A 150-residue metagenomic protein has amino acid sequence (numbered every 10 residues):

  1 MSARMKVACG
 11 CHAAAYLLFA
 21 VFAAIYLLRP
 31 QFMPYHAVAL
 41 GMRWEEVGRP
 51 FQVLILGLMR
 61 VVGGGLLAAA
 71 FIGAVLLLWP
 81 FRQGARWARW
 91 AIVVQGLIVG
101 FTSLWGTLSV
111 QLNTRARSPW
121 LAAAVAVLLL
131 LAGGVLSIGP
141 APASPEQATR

Functional and structural regions predicted by a protein language model:
S2-F19: Alpha-helical transmembrane segments and their helix-start/interface "positive-inside/aromatic belt" motifs in integral
C11-A14, L58-G65, A91-V94, L121-A122: Physicochemical signature of membrane-embedded alpha-helices that form the seven-helix bundle of GPCRs, emphasizing
A15-V61, G65, F71: Hydrophobic transmembrane helix segments
A23-Y26, L76-L77, S103-V110, G133-S137: Structural signal for membrane-spanning alpha-helices in multi-pass inner-membrane proteins, emphasizing helix cores
A70-R89: Juxtamembrane helix-break-helix junctions at the cytosolic face of small multi-pass alpha-helical membrane proteins
I72, R89-T107, A126-L129: Hydrophobic alpha-helical membrane segments
F101-A122: Membrane-helix boundary connector in multi-pass membrane proteins
V127-A148: Membrane-water interface at the C-terminal end of transmembrane alpha helices
